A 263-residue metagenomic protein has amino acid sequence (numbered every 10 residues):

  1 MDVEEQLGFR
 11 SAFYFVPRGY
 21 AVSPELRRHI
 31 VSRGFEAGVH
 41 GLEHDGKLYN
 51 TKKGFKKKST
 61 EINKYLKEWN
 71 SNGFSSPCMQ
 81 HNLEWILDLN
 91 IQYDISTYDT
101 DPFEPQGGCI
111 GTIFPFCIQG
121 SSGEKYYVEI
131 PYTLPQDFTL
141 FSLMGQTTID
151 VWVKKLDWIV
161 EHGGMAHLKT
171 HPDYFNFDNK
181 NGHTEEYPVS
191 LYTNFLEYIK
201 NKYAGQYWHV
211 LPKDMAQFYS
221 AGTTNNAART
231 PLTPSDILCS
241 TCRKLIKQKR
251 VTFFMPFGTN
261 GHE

Functional and structural regions predicted by a protein language model:
M1, P24-R28, F55-N63, L156 (+1 more regions): Generic structural signal for well-ordered alpha-helices, preferentially at hydrophobic/aromatic core positions
M1-G8, Y20-H40, Q119-K125, K155-G164: Acidic (Asp/Glu)-rich catalytic clusters
M1-R33, N82, M144-G145, D150 (+1 more regions): Active-site beta->alpha N-cap acidic-glycine motif
E4-S11, I149-H262: C-terminal domain-boundary segment and adjacent tail
R10-A12, G34-G38, G73, Q92-Y93 (+3 more regions): Structural preference for beta-strand elements that scaffold enzyme active sites
R10-P17, L42-K53, W69-G73, F138-T147 (+1 more regions): The substrate-binding groove and active-site-proximal loops of carbohydrate-active enzymes, especially glycoside
F13-P17, V39-E43, S75-C78, I95-T97 (+3 more regions): A cross-domain feature marking catalytic cores of carbohydrate-active enzymes and several ubiquitous metabolic/repair
K64-G164, T252, F257: Active-site-adjacent pocket scaffolds in enzyme catalytic domains
